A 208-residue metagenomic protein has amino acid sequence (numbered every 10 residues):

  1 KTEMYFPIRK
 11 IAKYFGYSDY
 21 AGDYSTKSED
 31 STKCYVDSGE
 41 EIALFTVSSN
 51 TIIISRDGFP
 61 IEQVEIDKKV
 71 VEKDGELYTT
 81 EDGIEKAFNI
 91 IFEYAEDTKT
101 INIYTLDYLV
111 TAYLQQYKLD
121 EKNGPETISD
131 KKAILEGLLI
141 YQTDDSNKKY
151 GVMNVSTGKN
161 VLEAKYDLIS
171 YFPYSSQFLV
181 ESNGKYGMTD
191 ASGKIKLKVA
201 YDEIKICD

Functional and structural regions predicted by a protein language model:
K1-E136: Primary recognition of N-terminal secretory signal peptides and signal-anchoring hydrophobic helices
V71, L106-D208: Residue-level detector of conserved, function-critical positions
